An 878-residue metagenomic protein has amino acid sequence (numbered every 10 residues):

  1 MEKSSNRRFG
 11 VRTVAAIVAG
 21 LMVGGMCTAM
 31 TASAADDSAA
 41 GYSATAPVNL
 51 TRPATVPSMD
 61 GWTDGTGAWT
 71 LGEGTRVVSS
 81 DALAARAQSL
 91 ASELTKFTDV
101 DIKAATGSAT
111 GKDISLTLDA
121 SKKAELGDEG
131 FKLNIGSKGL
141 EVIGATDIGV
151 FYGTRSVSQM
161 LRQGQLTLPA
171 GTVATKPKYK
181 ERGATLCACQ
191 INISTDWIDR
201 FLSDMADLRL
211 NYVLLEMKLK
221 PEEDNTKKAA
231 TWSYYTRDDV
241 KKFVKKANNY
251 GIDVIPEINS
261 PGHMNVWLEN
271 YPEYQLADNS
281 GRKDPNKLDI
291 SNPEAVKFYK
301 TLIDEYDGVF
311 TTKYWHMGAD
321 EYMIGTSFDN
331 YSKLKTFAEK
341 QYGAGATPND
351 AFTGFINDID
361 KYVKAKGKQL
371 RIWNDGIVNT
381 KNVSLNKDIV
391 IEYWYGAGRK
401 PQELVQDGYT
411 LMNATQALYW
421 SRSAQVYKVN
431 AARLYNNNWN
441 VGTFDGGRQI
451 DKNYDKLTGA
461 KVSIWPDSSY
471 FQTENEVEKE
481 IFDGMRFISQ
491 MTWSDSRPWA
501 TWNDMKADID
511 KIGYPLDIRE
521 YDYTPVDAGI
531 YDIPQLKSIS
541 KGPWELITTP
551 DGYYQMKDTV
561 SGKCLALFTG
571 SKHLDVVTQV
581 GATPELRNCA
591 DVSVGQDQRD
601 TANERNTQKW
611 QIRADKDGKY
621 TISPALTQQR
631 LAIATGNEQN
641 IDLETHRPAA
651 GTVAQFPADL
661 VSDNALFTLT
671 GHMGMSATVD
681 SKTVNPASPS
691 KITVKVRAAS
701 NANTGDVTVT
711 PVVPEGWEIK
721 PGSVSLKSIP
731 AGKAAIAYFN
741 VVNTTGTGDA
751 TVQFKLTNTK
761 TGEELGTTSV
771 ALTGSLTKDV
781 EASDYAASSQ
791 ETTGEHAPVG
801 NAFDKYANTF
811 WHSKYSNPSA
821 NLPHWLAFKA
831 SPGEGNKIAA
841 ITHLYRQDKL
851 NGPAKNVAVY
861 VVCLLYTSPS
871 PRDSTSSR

Functional and structural regions predicted by a protein language model:
E2-A35: Secretory targeting and sorting signals
V23-G25, G529-M673: Lectin-like carbohydrate-binding module/patch detector with strong preference for beta-trefoil
G24, A34-I148, Y152-A174, K366 (+5 more regions): Acidic, contiguous N-terminal accessory segments
G130-H316, T326-N330, L334-E339, D358 (+2 more regions): Feature activates predominantly on carbohydrate-active enzymes
I372-D375, N382-I389, Y395-D532: Flexible, acidic glycine-rich loops studded with aromatic residues
V592, Q598, A602, S769-N836 (+1 more regions): Disordered, acidic Ser/Thr/Pro-rich linker "stalks" and the adjacent N-terminal cap of the next globular domain
H672-G774: Long beta-sheet-rich domains in secretory-pathway and surface-associated proteins
Y866-D873: Conserved small/polar residues in nucleotide/adenosyl-binding loops
